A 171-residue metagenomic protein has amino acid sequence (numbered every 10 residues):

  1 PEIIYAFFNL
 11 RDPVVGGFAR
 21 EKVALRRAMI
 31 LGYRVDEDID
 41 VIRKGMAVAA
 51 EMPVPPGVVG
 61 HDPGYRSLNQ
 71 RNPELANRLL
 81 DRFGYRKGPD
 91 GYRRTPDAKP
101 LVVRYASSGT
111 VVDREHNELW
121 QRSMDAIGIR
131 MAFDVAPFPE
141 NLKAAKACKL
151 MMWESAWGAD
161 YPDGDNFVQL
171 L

Functional and structural regions predicted by a protein language model:
E2, V48, P55, D97-K99: A short, polar/charged loop/turn motif at coil->beta-strand junctions and beta-hairpin connectors
E2-L10, P53, N141-L171: Acidic-aromatic pocket-rim loops
E2-L25, V41, R66, G109: A bilobed periplasmic-binding-protein/Venus flytrap-type ligand-binding module shared by bacterial periplasmic
I4, E21, L25, R34-D38 (+8 more regions): Stable alpha-helical elements in mature extracytoplasmic
I4-N9, L31-G32, I39-V41, M52-P53 (+3 more regions): Structural recognition of the beta-strand scaffold that forms the well-ordered cores of secreted hydrolase catalytic
P13, L25, I30-A47, V59 (+3 more regions): Sec-exported extracytoplasmic/periplasmic mature domains
V14-G16, A49-P89, S107-E115: Structural transition elements
V59, N69, Y85-A159: Ligand/substrate-recognition segments at binding pockets and active sites
